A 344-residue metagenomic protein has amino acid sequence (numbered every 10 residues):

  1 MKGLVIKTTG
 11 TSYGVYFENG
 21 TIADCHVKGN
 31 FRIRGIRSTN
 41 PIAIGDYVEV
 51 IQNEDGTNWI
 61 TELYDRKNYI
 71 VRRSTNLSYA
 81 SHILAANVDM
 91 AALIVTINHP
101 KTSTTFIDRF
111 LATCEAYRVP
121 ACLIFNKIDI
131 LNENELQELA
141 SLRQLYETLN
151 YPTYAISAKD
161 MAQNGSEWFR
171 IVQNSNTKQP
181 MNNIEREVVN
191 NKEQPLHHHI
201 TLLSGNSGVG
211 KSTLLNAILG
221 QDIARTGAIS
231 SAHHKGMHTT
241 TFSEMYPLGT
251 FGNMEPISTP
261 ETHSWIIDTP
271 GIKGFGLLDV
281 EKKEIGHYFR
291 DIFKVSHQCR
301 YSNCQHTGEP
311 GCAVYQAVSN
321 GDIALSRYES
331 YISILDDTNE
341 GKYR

Functional and structural regions predicted by a protein language model:
M1-T104, N253: N-terminal accessory targeting/assembly segments
T11, T39-E54, D65-L84, P120-A121 (+5 more regions): Helix-rich effector regions associated with P-loop NTPase G domains
V88-V95, R118-I128, N150-A155: Conserved beta-strand/loop subsegment of P-loop NTPase cores
S103-T104, E133-L136, G276-V280: Conserved ATPase-coupling elements of RecA-like P-loop NTPase cores
T105-P120: Histidine-anchored nucleotide/phosphate-binding helix
L131-S207: Canonical P-loop GTPase G-domain recognition
G210: Conserved glycine(s) of the Walker
T213-A224: A conserved segment at the C-terminal end of the G1
